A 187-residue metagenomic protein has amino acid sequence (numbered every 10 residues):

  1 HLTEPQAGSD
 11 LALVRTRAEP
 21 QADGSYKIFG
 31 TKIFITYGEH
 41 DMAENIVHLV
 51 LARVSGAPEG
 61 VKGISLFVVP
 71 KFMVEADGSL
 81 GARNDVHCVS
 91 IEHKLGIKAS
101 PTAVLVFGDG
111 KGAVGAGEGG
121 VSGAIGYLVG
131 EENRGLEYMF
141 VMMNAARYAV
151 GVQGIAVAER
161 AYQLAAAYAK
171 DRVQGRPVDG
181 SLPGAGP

Functional and structural regions predicted by a protein language model:
H1-L11, H48, A57, S65-L66 (+5 more regions): Glycine/proline-enriched, intrinsically flexible loops and inter-domain linkers
H1-Q21, S25-Y26, T31-F34: Gly/Pro-rich turn-and-neighbor structural signature
S9, L13, M42-L49, E59-K62 (+5 more regions): Generic recognition of stable, solvent-exposed alpha-helical segments in well-folded globular domains
L13-P20, L51-A52, L105, D109: Short beta-strand elements
R17, L95-K98: Replace "in large, NTP-powered and nucleic-acid-processing enzymes" with "in large, NTP-powered factors and other
A18, I28-G30, F67, F107 (+1 more regions): Buried hydrophobic positions in well-ordered alpha/beta secondary-structure cores of metabolic enzymes
S25, F29-R83: A short core secondary-structure module
F34, V74-V89, K94, P101-A146 (+1 more regions): A glycine-rich, basic-preceded beta-loop-alpha segment at the flavin cofactor/substrate interface of flavin-utilizing
